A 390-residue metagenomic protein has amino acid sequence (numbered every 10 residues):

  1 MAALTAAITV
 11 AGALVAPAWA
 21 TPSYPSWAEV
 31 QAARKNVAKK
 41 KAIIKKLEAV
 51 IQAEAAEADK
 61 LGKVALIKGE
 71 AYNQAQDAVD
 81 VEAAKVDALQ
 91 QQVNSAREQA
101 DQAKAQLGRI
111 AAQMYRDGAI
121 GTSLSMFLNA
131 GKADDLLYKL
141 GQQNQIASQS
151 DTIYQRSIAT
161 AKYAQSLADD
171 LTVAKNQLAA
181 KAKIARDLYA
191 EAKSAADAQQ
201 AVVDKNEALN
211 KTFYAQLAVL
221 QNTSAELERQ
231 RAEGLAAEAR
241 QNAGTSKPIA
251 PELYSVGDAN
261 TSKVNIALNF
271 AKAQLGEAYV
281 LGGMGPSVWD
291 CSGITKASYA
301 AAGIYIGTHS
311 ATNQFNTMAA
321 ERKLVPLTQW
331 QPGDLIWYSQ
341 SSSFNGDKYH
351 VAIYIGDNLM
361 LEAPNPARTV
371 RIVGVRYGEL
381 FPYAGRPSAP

Functional and structural regions predicted by a protein language model:
M1-D59, I184, A190-A273: Hydrophobic packing segments in regular secondary structure
W27, A55, G62, A83 (+11 more regions): Soluble non-cytosolic domains of exported or imported proteins
Q31, K35, D87, A105 (+8 more regions): Solvent-exposed, polar/charged alpha-helical surfaces in well-ordered, non-transmembrane soluble domains, broadly
V37-A112, L171, Q177-L178, A185 (+2 more regions): Long, contiguous alpha-helical "rod/stalk" segments
K41, G69, Q76, R97 (+8 more regions): Sec/Tat-exported extracytoplasmic proteins
N94-R156, N242-I249: Short coil/loop "hinge" linkers that interrupt or connect long alpha-helical coiled-coils or helical hairpins
R116, P248-P390: Peptidoglycan cell-wall recognition and remodeling modules
S148-V173, L217-A225, A237-S246: Long amphipathic alpha-helical coiled-coil segments
